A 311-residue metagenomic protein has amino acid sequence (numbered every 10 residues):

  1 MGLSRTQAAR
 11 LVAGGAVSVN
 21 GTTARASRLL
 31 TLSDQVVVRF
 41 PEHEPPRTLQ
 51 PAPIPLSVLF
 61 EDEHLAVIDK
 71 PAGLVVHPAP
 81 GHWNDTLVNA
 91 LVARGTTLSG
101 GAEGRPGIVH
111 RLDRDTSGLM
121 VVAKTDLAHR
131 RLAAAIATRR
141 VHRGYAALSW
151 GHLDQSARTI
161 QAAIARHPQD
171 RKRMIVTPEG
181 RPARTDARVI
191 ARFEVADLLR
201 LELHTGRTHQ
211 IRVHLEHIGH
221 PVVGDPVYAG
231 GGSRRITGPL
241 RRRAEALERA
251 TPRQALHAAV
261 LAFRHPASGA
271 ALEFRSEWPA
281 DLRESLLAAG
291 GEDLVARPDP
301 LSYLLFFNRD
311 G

Functional and structural regions predicted by a protein language model:
M1-P168, R184, W278-G291, R297-G311: RNA pseudouridine synthases
M1-Q7, L56, R181, H204 (+1 more regions): Pseudouridine synthases involved in rRNA/tRNA modification
G21-T23, E194, L199-E202: Short histidine-centered loop motifs in beta-beta connectors
Q50-P53, V176-T185, A255-L256: Short coil-to-beta-strand transition motifs
E63, T96, D154-Q155, Q169 (+4 more regions): Short, conserved beta-turn/loop elements at beta-strand boundaries and strand-helix junctions
H110-R111, I175-E179, R188, A250-R253: Short Gly/Pro-enriched turn/cap motifs at secondary-structure boundaries
L132, R207-L215: Short beta-strand segments enriched for Tyr within beta-sheet-rich domains, predominantly fibronectin type III
